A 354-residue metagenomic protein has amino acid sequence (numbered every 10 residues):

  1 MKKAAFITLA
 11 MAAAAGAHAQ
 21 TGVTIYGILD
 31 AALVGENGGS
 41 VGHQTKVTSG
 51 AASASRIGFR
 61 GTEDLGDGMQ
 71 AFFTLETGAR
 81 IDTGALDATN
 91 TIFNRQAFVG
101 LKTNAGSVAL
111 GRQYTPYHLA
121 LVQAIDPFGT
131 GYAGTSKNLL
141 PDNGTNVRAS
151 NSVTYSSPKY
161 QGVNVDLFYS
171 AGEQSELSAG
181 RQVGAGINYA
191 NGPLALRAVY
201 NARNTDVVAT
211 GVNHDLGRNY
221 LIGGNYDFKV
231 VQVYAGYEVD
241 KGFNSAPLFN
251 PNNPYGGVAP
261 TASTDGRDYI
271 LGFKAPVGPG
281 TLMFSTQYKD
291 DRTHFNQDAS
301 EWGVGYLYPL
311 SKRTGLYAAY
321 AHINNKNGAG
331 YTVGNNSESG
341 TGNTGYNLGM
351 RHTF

Functional and structural regions predicted by a protein language model:
M1-Q20: Gram-negative bacterial Sec-dependent N-terminal signal peptides
T21-G35, T45-Q174, A179-R181, N188-R197: Outer membrane beta-barrel
L29-L33, L75-T77, R112, L167-A171 (+6 more regions): Transmembrane beta-barrel strands of outer-membrane/channel proteins
V34-S40, R80-G84, Y117, Y169-E176 (+6 more regions): Sequence/structural signature of outer-membrane beta-barrel proteins
G58-R60, F98-G100, T154-S156, G186-N188 (+4 more regions): Outer-membrane beta-barrel architecture
M69-A71, G106-V108, G162-V165, P193-A198 (+3 more regions): Repeated loop/turn-to-beta-strand initiation elements of outer-membrane beta-barrel proteins
G184-G305: Detector for outer-membrane/organellar transmembrane beta-barrel domains, recognizing the amphipathic beta-strand
H322, T341-F354: Outer-membrane beta-barrel "beta-signal"
